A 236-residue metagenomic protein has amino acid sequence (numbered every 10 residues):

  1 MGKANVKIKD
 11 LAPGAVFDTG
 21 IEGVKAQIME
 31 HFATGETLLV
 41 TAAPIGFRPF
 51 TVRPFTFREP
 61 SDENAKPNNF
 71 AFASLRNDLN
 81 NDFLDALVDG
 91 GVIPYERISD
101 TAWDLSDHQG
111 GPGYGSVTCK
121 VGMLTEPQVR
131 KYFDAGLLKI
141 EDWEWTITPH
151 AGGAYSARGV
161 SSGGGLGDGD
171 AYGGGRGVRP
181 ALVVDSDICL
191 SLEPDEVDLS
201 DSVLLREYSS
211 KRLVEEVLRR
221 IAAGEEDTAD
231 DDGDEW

Functional and structural regions predicted by a protein language model:
M1-V203: Collagenous Gly-X-Y triple-helix signature in extracellular proteins
F55-T56, D234-W236: Short, aromatic- and cysteine-enriched interfacial helices/patches that mediate contacts at lipid membranes
V197-D234: Short, low-complexity, charged amphipathic interaction modules
